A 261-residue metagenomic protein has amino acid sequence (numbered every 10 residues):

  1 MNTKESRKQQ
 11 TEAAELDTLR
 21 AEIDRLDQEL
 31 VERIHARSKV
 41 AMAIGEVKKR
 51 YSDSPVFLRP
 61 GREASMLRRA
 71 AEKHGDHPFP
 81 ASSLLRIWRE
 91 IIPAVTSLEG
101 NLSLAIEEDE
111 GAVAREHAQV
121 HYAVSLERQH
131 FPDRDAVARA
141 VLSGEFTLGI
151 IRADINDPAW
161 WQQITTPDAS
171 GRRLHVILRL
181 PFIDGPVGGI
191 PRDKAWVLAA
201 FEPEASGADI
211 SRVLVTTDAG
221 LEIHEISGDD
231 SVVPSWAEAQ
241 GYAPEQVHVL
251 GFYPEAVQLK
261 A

Functional and structural regions predicted by a protein language model:
N2-A261: Domain-level signature for soluble enzymes in the chorismate/prephenate branch of the shikimate pathway
